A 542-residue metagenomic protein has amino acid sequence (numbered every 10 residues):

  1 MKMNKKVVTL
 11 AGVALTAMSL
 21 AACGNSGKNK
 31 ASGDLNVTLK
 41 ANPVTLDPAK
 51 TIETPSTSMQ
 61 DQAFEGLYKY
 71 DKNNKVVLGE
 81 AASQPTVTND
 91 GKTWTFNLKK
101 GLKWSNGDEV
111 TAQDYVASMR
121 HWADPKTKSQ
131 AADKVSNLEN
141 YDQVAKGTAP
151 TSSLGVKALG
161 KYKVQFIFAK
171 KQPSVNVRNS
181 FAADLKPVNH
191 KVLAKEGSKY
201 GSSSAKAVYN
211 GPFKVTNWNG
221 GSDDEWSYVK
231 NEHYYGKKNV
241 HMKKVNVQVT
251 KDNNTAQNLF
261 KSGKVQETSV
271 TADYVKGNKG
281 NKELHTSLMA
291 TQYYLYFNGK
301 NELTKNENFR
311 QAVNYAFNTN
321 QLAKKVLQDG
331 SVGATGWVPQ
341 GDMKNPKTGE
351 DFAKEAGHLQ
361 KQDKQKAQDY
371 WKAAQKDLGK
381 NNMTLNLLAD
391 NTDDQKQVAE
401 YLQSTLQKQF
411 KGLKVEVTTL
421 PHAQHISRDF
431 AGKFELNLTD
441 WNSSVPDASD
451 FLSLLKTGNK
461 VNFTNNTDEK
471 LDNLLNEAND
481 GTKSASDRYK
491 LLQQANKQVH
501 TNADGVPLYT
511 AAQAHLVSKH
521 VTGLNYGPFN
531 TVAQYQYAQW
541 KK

Functional and structural regions predicted by a protein language model:
L39-N89, V208: N-terminal lobe/hinge region of extracytoplasmic solute-binding protein
S83-K134, L303: Aromatic- and charge-enriched surface segment that lines or borders ligand/interaction sites
A132-K191: Surface-exposed binding/hinge segments that line and control ligand-binding clefts or catalytic entry sites
V177-N239, K244, N254: Gly/Pro-rich hinge or "lid" segments in bacterial periplasmic/extracellular proteins
K230-K276: Ligand-site clamp/hinge motif
A316-P346, D394-Q403, F430-K542: Detector for C-terminal structural segments
G333-A373, D394-K396: Structural transition elements
K364, D369-S443, G458, Q513: Ligand/substrate-recognition segments at binding pockets and active sites
